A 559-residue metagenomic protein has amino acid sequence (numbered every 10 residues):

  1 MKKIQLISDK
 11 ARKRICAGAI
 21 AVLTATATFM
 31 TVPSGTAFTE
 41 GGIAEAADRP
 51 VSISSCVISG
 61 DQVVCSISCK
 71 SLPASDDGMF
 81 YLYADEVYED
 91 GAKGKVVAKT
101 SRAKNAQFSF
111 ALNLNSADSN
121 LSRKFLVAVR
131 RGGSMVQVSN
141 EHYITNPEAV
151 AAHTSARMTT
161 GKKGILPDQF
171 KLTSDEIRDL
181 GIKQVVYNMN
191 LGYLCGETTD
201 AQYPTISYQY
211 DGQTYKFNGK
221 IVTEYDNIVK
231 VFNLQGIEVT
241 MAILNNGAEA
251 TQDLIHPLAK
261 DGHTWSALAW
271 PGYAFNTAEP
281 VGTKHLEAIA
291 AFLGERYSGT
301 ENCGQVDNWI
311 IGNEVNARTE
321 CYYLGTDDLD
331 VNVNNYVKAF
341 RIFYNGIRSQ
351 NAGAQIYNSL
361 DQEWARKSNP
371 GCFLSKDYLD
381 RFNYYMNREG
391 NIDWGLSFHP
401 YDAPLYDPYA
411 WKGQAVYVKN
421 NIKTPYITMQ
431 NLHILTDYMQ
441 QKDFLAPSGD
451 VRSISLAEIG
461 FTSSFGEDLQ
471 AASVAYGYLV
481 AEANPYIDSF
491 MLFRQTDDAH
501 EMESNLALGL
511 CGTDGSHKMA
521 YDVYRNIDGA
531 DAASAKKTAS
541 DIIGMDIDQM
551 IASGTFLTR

Functional and structural regions predicted by a protein language model:
K13-S34: Sec-dependent N-terminal signal peptides of Gram-positive bacterial secreted proteins and lipoproteins
T28-A47: Sec-dependent signal peptide cleavage junction
E45-H153: Beta-strand-enriched, solvent-exposed domains that form extended recognition/catalytic surfaces
P73, A111-N113, S122, Q137-Y193 (+1 more regions): Boundary/entry segment of secreted carbohydrate-active catalytic domains
T160-G164, K183-V186, G236-T240, V306-I310 (+4 more regions): Structural preference for beta-strand elements that scaffold enzyme active sites
K183-R366, A403-P404, D497-M502: Substrate-binding cleft and catalytic face of glycoside hydrolase catalytic domains, especially the flexible beta-alpha
Y203-I206, H263-T277, N302, V315 (+3 more regions): Aromatic-rich peripheral "rim/lid" segments of glycoside hydrolase catalytic domains that contact and position glycan
L286-I289, G294-E295, E301, Q305-D307 (+1 more regions): Noncatalytic carbohydrate-binding groove/subsite architecture in carbohydrate-active enzymes
